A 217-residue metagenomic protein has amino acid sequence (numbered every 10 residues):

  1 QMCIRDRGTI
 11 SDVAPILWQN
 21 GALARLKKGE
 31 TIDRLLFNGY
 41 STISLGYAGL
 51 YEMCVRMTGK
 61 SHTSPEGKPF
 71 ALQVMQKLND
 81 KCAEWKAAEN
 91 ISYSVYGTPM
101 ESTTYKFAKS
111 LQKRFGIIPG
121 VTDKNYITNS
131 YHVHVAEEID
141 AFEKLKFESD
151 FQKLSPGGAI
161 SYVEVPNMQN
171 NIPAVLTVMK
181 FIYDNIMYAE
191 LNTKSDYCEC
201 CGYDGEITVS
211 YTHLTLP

Functional and structural regions predicted by a protein language model:
Q1, R5-R56, N167, D184-S195 (+1 more regions): Structured mid-domain segments that build the active-site/substrate or prosthetic-cofactor binding neighborhood
M2-I4, T212-P217: Conserved small/polar residues in nucleotide/adenosyl-binding loops
D6-A22, E66-K68, A87-T98: Short, glycine/acidic-rich hinge or "gate" loops at secondary-structure transitions that mediate conformational
L36, Y40, S61-K68: Short, charged/polar micro-motifs that form catalytic or ligand-binding hotspots
Y47-V55, L72-N79, L176: Predominant activation on well-ordered alpha-helical scaffold segments within soluble catalytic domains
T63-A83: Short secondary-structure subsegments characteristic of cysteine-rich extracellular domains
V74-D80, K180-E190, L214: C-terminal, active-site-flanking charged/polar segments
M100-Y105, L111-V209: Catalytic alpha/beta core of large soluble enzyme barrels
